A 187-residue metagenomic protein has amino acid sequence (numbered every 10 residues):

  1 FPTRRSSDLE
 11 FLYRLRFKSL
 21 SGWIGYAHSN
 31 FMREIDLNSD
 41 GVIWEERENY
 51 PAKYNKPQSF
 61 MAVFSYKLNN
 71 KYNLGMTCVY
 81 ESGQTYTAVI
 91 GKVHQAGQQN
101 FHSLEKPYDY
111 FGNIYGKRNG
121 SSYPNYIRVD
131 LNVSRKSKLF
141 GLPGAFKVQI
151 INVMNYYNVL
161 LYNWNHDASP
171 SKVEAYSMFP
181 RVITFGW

Functional and structural regions predicted by a protein language model:
R4, E45-P51, G116-G120, P170-A175: Extracellular loop and loop/strand-boundary signature of outer-membrane beta-barrel proteins
R4-Y86: Gram-negative outer-membrane beta-barrel transporters
R16-K18, K53-K56, K67, K71 (+6 more regions): Context-gated lysine
N55-S59, L68, G116, R128-L131 (+1 more regions): Short amphipathic alpha-helical surface micro-motifs
V79-D109, Y123-D130, S134-W187: C-terminal beta-signal and adjacent terminal beta-strands/loops of Gram-negative outer-membrane beta-barrel proteins
Y110-Y115: Short glycine/proline-rich turn/loop motifs
